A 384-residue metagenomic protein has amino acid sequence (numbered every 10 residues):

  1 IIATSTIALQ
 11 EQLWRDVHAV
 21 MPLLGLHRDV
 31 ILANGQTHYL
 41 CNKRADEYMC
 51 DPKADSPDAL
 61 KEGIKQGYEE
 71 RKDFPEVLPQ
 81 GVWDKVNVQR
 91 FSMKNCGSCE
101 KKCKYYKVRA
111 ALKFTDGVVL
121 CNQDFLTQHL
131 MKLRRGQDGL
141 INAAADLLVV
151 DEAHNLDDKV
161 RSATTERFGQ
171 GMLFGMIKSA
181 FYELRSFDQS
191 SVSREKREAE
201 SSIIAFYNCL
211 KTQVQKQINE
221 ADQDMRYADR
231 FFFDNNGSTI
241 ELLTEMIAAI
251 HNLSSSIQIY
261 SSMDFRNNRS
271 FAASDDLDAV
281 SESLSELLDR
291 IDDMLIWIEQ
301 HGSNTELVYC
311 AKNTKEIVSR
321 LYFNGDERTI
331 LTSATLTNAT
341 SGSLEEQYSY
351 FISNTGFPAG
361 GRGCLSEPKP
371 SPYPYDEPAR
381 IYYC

Functional and structural regions predicted by a protein language model:
I1-T6, I330-T332: Conserved RecA-like ASCE P-loop NTPase motor core of nucleic-acid helicases/translocases
I2-S5, L26-C41, A144-N155, F168-S179 (+1 more regions): Conserved beta-strand -> loop -> alpha-helix junction used to position metal-binding or nucleic-acid-contacting
A3-V119, Q123-T127, Q189-R197, Q215 (+1 more regions): A substrate-engagement module of RecA-like helicase motors
T4, K65, E69, C96-C99 (+9 more regions): Generic amphipathic alpha-helical segments used as scaffolds and interaction surfaces in large, multi-domain proteins
A8-R15, A19-M21, E100-V118, N122-S254 (+1 more regions): Signature of the SF2 helicase/ATPase Hel1-core->accessory helical subdomain module
N42-K43, F181-Y182, E377: Short, charged, surface-exposed secondary-structure boundary motifs
K85-V88, G139, G237, H301-S303: Intrinsic-disorder/low-complexity loop/linker signature
K94-G117, T127-D138, L253-C384: A contiguous, basic/glycine-rich beta-loop/short-helix subdomain that forms a polymer-engagement track
